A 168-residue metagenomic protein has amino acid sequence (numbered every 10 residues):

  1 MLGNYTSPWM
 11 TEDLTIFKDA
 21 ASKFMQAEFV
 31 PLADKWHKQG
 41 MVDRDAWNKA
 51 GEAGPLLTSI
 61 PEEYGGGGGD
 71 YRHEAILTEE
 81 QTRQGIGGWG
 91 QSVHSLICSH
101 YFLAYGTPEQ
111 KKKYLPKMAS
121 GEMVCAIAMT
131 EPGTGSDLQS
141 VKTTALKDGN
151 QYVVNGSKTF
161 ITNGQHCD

Functional and structural regions predicted by a protein language model:
M1-S92, K112-K113, K117-S120, V124: Amphipathic, small/basic residue-rich leader segments at the start of a protein or domain
K35, Q39, L103, T130: Glycine- and other small-residue-rich loops at beta-strand/loop junctions that grip anionic moieties
D43, W47-G51, I76, L103-T107 (+2 more regions): Alpha-helix boundary/capping detector
G51-E52, I97-C98, L146-K147: Short hydrophobic "helix-edge" motifs at membrane interfaces and signal-peptide entry regions
G66-G67, I86, E109-D168: Glycine-rich, Trp-frequent "lid" loop and neighboring beta-strands that shape and gate the flavin cofactor pocket
W89-E109, G135-L138: N-terminal glycine-rich flavin-associated loop
